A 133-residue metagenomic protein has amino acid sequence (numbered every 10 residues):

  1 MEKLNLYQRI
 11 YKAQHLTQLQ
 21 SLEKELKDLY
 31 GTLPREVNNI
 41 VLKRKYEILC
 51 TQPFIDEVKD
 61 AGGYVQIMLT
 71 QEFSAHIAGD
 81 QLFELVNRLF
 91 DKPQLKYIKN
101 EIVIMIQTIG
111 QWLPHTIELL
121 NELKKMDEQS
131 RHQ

Functional and structural regions predicted by a protein language model:
M1-Q133: Accessory helical-bundle/CTD segments and flexible terminal tails appended to RecA-like ATPase motors
